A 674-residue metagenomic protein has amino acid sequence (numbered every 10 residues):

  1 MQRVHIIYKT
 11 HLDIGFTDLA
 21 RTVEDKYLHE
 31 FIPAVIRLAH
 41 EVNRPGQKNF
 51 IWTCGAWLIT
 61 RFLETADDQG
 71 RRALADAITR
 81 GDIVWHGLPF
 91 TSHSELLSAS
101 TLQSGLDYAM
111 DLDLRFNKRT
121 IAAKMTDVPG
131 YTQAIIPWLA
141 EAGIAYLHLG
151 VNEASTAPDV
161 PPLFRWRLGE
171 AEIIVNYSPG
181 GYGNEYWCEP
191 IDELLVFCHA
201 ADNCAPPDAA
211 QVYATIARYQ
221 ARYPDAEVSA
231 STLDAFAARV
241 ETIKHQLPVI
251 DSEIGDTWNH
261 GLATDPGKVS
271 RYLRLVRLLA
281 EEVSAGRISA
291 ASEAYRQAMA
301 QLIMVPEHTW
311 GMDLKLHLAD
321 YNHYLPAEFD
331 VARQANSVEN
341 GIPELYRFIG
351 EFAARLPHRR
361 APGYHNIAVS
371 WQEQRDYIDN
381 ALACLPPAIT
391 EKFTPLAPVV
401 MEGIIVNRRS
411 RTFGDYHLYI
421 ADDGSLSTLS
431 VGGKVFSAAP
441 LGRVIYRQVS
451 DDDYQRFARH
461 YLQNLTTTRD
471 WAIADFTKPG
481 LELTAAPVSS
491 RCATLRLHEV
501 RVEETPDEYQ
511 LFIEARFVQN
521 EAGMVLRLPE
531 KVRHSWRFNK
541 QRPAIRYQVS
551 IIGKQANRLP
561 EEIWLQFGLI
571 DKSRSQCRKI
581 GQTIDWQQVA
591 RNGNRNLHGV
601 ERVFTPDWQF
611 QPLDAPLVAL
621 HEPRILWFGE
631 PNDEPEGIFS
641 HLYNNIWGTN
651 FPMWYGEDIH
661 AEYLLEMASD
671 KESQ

Functional and structural regions predicted by a protein language model:
M1-L96, D113-L114, L262, V269-S284 (+1 more regions): N-terminal catalytic cores of secreted or lumenal carbohydrate-active enzymes
R3-D13, T17, P161-T390, S575-Q674: Active-site and substrate-binding clefts of carbohydrate-active enzymes
F50-T60, L88-T91, A123-T132, G150-T156 (+1 more regions): Short, solvent-exposed turn/loop segments enriched in Gly/Ser/Thr/Pro and often Arg
Q69-G87, P137-T156, R165-N176: Acidic, His- and aromatic-enriched active-site or binding-groove loops in soluble protein domains that engage sugars
H93-R115, E172-C188, P207: Alpha-helical scaffold elements lining the catalytic groove of polysaccharide deacetylases
L102-E141, C188-V196: CE4/NodB-like, metal-dependent polysaccharide N-deacetylase domain that modifies extracellular/periplasmic N-acetylated
S292, R296, M304-I551, Y655-I659: Catalytic and substrate-binding regions of extracellular carbohydrate-active enzymes, especially polysaccharide lyases
V435-F436, Q541-D585, E672-Q674: Acidic (Asp/Glu-rich), glycine- and aromatic
